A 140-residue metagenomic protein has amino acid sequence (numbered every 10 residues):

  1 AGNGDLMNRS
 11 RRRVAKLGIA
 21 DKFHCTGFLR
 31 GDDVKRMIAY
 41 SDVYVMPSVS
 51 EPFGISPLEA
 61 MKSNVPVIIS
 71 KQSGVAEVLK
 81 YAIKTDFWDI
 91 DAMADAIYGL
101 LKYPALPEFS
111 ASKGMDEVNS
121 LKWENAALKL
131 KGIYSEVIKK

Functional and structural regions predicted by a protein language model:
R11-L29: Nucleotide-activated donor-binding/catalytic signature segment of Leloir-type glycosyltransferases, i.e., the conserved
F28-L29, R36-S41: Short alpha-helical donor nucleotide-sugar binding micro-motif in glycosyltransferases
V49: Aromatic "clamp/platform" in nucleotide-sugar-dependent glycosyltransferases that forms part of the donor/acceptor
G54-P57, V75: Short glycine/serine-rich donor-binding loops of glycosyltransferases
P66-I69: Short hydrophobic beta-strand element within catalytic cores of glycosyltransferases and related nucleotide-activated
A82-D91, G99-P104: Conserved acidic donor-binding segment of nucleotide-sugar-dependent glycosyltransferases
A105-I138: A charged, aromatic-enriched C-terminal amphipathic alpha-helix characteristic of glycosyltransferases across folds
